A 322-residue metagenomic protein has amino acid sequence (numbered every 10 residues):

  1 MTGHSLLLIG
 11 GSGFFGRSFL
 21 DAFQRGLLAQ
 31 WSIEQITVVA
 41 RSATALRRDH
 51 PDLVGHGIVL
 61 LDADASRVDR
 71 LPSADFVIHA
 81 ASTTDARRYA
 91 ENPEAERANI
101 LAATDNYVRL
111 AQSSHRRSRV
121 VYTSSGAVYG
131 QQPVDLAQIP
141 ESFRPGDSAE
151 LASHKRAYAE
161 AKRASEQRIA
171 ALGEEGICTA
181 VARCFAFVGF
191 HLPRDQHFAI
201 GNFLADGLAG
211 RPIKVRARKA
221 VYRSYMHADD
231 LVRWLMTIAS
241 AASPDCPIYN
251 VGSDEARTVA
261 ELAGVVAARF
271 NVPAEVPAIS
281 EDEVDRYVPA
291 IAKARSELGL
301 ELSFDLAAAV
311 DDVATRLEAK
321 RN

Functional and structural regions predicted by a protein language model:
S5-A29: N-terminal Rossmann NAD(P)H-binding glycine-rich loop of SDR-like oxidoreductase domains
I9, V39, V77-T83, V120-G126 (+1 more regions): SDR active-site strand-loop-helix element
L61-N99: NAD(P)H-binding glycine-rich loop region in Rossmannoid oxidoreductase-like domains and their noncatalytic homologs
Y89, G146-H154, T179-A180, C184-F190 (+1 more regions): A conserved pocket-lining segment of Rossmann-fold NAD(P)-dependent short-chain dehydrogenase/reductase
D105-K155: Conserved Rossmann-fold NAD(P)-dependent oxidoreductase catalytic core, especially the SDR/UDP-sugar
S125, R163-H191: Conserved beta-loop-beta element that borders a ligand/cofactor-binding pocket
A157, A161: Active-site helix of classical SDR
R211, V215-N322: C-terminal substrate-binding subdomain of Rossmann-fold SDR/epimerase-dehydratase oxidoreductases
